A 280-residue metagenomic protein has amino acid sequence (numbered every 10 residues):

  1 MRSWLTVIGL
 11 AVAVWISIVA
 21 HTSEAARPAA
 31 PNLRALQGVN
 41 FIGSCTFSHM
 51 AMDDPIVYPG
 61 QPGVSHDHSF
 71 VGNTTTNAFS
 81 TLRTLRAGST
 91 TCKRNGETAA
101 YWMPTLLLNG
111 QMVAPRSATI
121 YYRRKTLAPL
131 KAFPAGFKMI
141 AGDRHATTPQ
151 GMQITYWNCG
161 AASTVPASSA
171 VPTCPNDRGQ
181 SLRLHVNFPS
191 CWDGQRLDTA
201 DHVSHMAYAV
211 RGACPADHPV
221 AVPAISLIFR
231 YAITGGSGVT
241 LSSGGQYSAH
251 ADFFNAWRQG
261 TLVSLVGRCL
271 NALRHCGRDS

Functional and structural regions predicted by a protein language model:
M1-W4: Positively charged n-region of N-terminal signal peptides that target proteins for export
G9-S17: Bacterial N-terminal signal peptides
V19-A26: Signal peptide processing junction and immediate N-terminal pro/mature segment of secreted/exported proteins
R27-S65, S69-V186, D193-S280: Primary mode marks residue(s) on the alpha4-beta5-alpha5 output face of response regulator receiver
